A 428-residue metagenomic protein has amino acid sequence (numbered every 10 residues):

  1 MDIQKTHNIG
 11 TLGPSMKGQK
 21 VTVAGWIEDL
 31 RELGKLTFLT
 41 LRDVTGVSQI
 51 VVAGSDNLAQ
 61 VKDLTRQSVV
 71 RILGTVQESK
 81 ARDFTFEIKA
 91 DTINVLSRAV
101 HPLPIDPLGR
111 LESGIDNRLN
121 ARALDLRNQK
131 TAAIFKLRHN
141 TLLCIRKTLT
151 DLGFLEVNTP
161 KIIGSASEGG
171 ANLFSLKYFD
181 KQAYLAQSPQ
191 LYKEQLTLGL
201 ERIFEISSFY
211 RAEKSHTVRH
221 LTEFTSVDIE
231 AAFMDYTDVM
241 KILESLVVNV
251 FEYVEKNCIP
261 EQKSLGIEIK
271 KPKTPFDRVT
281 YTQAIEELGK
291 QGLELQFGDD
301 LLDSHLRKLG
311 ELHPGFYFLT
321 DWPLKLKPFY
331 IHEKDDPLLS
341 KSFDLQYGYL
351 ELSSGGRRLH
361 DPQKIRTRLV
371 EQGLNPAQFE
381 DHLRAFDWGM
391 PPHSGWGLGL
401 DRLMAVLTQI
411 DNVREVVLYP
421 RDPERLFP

Functional and structural regions predicted by a protein language model:
D2-A232, A405: Class II aminoacyl-tRNA synthetase-like tRNA-binding/catalytic domains
L64, C144-L152, S188-L191, Q195 (+14 more regions): Generic, well-ordered alpha-helical scaffold segments in large soluble proteins
L103-P107, R138, N158-I162, S207-S208 (+6 more regions): Short coil/turn segments at secondary-structure boundaries
S167-E168, S245-G348, E371-R384, W388-G389: Metal-assisted phosphate- and nucleotidyl-transfer catalytic regions
D180, E201-I203, F224-S226, P314-F316 (+5 more regions): Active-site lining segments that contact anionic ligands and/or coordinate catalytic metals
S208, D228-A231, T320-P323, Y330-E333 (+6 more regions): Active-site proximal loops enriched in glycine and acidic residues that flank catalytic Cys/His/Asp and coordinate
M234-E244: Extended, domain-scale alpha-helical bundle/helix-rich regions
G356-R357, P362-P428: Active-site pocket scaffolds in enzymes
